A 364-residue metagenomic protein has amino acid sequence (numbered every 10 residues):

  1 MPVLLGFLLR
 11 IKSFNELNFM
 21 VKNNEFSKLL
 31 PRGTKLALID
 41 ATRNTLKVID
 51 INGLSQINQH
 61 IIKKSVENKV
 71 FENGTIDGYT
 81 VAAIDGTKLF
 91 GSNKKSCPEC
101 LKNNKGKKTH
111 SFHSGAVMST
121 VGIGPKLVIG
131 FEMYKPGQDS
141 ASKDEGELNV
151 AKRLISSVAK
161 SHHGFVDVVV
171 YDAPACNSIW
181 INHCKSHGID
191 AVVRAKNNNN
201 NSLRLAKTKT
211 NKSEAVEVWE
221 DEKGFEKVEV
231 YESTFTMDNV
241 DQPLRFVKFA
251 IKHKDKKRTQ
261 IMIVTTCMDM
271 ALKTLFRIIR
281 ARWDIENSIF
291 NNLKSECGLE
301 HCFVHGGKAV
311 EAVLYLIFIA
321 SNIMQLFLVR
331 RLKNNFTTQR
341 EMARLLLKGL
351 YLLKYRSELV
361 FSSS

Functional and structural regions predicted by a protein language model:
M1-A37, R43: Gly/serine-rich nucleotide phosphate-binding loop at the start of the catalytic core of nucleotide/ADP-ribose-handling
L17, L272-V304: Short amphipathic alpha-helical "interface-anchor" segments enriched in bulky aromatics
R43-G124: Active-site-proximal, Lys/Arg-enriched surface segment that forms a nucleic-acid-binding/basic interface patch
K105-F165: Electropositive, glycine- and tryptophan-enriched low-complexity nucleic-acid-binding patches
A141-S202: Domain-level cores of phosphate- or acyl-group-handling catalytic modules
D190-D284: An anionic, glycine-rich sequence signature occurring as long contiguous blocks
E214-T236, S295, E300-S364: A short, flexible helix-boundary coil/loop motif
